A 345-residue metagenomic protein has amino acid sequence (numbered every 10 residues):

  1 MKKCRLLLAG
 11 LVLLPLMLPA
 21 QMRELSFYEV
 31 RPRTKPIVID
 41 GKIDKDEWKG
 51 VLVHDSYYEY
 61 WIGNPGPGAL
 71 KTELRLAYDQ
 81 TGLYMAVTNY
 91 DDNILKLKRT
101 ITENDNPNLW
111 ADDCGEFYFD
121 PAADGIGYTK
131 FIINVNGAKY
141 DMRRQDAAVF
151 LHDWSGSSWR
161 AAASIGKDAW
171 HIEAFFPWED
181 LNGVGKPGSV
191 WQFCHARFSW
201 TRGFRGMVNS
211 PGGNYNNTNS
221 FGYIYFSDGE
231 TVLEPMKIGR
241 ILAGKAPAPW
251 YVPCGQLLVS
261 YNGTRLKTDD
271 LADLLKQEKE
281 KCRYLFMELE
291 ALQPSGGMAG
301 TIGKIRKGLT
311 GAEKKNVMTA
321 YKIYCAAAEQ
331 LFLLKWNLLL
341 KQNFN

Functional and structural regions predicted by a protein language model:
M1-L8: Bacterial N-terminal signal peptides that target proteins for export
L11-P19: Hydrophobic h-region of N-terminal signal peptides that target proteins for export in Gram-negative bacteria
Q21-N345: Structural preference for beta-rich elements and adjacent junctions enriched in aromatics
